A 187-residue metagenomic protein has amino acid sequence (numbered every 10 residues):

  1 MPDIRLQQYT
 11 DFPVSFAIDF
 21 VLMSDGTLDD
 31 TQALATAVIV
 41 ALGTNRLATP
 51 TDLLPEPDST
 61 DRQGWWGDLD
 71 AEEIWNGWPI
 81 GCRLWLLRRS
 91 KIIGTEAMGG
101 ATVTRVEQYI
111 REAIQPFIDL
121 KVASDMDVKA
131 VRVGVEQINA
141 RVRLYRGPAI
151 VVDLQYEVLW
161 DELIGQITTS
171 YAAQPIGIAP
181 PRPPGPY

Functional and structural regions predicted by a protein language model:
M1-E112, S124-Y187: Immediate N-terminus of the mature polypeptide
P116-S124: Short secondary-structure junctions
